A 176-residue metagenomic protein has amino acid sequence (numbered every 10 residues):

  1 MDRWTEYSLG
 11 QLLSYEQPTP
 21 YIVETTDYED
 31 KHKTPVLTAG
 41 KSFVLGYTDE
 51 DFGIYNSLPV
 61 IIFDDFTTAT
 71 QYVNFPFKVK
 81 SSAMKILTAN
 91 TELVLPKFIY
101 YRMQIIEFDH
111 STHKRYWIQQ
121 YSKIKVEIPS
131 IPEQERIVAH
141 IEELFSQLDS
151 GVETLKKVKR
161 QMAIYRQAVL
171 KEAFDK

Functional and structural regions predicted by a protein language model:
M1-P20, D27-S42, E127-V138, S146-Q147 (+4 more regions): Non-catalytic DNA-recognition/assembly elements of restriction-modification systems
S8-V126: DNA target-recognition domains and sequence-specific DNA-contacting regions of bacterial/archaeal
L95-I99, E133, H140: Short amphipathic alpha-helical coupling segments at ligand-binding clamshell hinges and other catalytic/signaling
W117, M162-A163: Short hydrophobic/aromatic segments of transmembrane alpha-helices and their interfaces
S150-E153: Heptad-repeat alpha-helical rod positions in long coiled-coil/spectrin-like domains
